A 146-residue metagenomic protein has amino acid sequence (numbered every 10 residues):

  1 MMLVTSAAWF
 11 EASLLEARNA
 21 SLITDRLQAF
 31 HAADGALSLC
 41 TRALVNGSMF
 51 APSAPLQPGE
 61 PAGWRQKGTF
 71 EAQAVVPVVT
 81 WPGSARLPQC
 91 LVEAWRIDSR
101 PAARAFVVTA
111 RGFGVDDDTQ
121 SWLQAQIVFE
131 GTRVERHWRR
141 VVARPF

Functional and structural regions predicted by a protein language model:
M1-F146: Terminal alpha-helical segments
